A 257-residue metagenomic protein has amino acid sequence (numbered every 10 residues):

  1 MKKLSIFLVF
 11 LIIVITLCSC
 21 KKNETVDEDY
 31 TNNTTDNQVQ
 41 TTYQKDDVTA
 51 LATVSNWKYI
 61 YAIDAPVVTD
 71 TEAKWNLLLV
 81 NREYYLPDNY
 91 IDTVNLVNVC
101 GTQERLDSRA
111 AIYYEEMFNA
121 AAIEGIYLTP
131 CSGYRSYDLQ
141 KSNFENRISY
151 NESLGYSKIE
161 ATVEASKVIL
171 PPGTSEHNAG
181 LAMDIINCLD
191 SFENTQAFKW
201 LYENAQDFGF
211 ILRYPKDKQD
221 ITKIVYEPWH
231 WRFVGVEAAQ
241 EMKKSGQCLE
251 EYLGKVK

Functional and structural regions predicted by a protein language model:
K3-N23: Sec-dependent N-terminal signal peptides of Gram-positive bacterial secreted proteins and lipoproteins
C20-K257: Extracytoplasmic cell-surface/polysaccharide-interacting catalytic and binding patches
